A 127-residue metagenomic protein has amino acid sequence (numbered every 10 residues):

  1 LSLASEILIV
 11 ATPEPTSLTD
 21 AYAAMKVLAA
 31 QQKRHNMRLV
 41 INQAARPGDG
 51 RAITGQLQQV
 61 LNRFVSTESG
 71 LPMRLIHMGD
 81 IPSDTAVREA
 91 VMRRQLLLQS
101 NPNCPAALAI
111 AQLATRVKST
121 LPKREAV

Functional and structural regions predicted by a protein language model:
L1-G79: Conserved catalytic-core segment of NTP-binding enzymes
L3, V10, L39, R88 (+2 more regions): Generic, low-specificity signal for short hydrophobic/alpha-helical stretches with a mild N-terminal bias, encompassing
K26, A86, T115: Residue-level marker of positions within ordered structural domains that often coincide with functionally constrained
Q43, I81-D84, N103: Short, solvent-exposed coil/turn elements at secondary-structure transition points
V60, F64, D84, T120: Phosphate/oxyanion-binding loops and surfaces in catalytic or ligand/nucleic-acid-binding neighborhoods
V65-L96, I110: Beta-strand-loop-alpha "switch" segments that mediate conformational coupling across diverse proteins
M92-V127: NTP-binding/hydrolysis catalytic cores, primarily Walker-type P-loop NTPases
